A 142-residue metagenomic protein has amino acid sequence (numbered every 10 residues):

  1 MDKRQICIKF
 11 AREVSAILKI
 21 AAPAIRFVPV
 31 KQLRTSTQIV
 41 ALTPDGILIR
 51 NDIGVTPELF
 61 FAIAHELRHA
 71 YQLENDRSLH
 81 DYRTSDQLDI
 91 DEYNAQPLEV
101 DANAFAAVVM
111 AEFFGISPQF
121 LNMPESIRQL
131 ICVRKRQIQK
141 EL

Functional and structural regions predicted by a protein language model:
D2-A22: Zn2+-dependent metallopeptidase catalytic core
R26-V30: Subset of outer-membrane beta-barrel
T37-L42: Short, exposed beta-strand/loop patches in secreted or surface proteins that constitute
I47-I63: Short pre-active-site segment immediately N-terminal to the catalytic Zn-binding motif
P57-E58, L73-V100, A104: Post-HEXXH active-site segment of zinc metalloproteases
A62, E66-E74: Catalytic glutamate of the conserved HExxH
Y71-Y82, A111-F120: Substrate-binding/catalytic groove segments of enzymes that remodel or degrade extracellular structural polymers
E92-A95, A106-L142: Long, well-structured alpha-helical subdomains associated with metal-dependent extracellular/ecto-lumenal hydrolases
